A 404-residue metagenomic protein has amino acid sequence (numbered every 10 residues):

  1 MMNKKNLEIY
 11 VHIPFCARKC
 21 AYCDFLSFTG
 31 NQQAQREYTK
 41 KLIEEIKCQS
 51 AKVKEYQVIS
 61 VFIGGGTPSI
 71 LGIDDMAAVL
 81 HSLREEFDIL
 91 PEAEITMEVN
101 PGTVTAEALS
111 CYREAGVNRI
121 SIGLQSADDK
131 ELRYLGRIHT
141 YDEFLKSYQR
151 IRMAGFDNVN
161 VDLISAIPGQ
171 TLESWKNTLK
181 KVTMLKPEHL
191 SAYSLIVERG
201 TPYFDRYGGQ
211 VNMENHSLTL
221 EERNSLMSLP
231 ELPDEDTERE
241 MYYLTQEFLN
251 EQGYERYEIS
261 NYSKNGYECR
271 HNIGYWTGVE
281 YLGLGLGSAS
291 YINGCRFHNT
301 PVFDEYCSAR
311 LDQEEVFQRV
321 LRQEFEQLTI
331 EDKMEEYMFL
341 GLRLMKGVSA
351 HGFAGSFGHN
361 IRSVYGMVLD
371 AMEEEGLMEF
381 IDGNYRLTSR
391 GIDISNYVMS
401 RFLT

Functional and structural regions predicted by a protein language model:
M1-N6, T404: Short, Lys/Arg-enriched, disordered terminal segments
K4-N6, S27-A51, Y56-H359: C-terminal scaffold of the Radical SAM
I9-H12: Short active-site neighborhood of thiol/selenol oxidoreductases, capturing the structured segment around
P14-S27: Local cysteine-cluster metal-coordination motifs and their immediate loop/turn environment, predominantly Fe-S cluster
G358-E373: Short amphipathic alpha-helical interaction segments
E373-G383: A short, conserved structural fragment
N384-T388: Minor-groove-contacting beta-hairpin "wing" of winged helix-turn-helix DNA-binding domains
R390-T404: Short, amphipathic alpha-helical interaction segments positioned at domain boundaries
